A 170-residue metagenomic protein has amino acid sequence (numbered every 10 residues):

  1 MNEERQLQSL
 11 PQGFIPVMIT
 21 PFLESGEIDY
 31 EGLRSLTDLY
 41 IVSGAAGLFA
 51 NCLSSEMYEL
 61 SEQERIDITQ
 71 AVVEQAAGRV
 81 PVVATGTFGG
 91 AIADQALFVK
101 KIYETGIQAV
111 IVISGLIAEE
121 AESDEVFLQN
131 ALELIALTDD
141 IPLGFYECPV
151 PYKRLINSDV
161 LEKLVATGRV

Functional and structural regions predicted by a protein language model:
N2-L155, L161: Active-site beta->alpha loop and helix N-cap motifs at the rims of alpha/beta catalytic domains
L161-V170: Active-site/ligand-binding-proximal alpha/beta "capping" segment
